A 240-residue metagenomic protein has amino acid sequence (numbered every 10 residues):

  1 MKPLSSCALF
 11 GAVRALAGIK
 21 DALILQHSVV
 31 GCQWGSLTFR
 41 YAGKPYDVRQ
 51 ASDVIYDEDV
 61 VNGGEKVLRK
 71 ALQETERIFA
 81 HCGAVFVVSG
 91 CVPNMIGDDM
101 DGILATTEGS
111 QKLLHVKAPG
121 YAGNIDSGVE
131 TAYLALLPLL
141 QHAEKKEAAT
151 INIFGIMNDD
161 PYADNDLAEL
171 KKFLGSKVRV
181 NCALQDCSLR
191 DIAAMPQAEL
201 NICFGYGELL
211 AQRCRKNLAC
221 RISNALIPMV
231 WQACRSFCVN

Functional and structural regions predicted by a protein language model:
M1-N240: An N-terminal assembly and electron-transfer interface module characteristic of large anaerobic redox and radical
